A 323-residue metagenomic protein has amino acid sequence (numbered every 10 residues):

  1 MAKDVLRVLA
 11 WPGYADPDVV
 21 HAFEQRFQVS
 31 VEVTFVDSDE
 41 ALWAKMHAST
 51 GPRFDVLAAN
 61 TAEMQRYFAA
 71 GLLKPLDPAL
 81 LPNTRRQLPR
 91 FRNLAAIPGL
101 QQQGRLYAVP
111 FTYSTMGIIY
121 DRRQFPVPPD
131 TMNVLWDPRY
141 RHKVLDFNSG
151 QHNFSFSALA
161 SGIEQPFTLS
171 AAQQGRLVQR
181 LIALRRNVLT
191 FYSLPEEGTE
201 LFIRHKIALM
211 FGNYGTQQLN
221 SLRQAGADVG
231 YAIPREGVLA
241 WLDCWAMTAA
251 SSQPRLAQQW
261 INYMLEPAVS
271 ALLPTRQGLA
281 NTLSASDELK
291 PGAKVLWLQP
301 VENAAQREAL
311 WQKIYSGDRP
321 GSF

Functional and structural regions predicted by a protein language model:
M1-R66, E200: Early extracytoplasmic/lumenal segment of secretory-pathway proteins
H21, D39-P75, R86-Q103, Q217-A225: Pocket-flanking alpha-helical
M64, F68-L189, L194-L201: Extracytoplasmic ligand-binding site segments that recognize negatively charged/polar headgroups
K74-N83, A108, A227-L239, T248-A249: Short beta-strand->loop
G117-Q124, L159-G162, W241-L256, L272-L273: A bilobed periplasmic-binding-protein/Venus flytrap-type ligand-binding module shared by bacterial periplasmic
H142-S155, Y263-A285: Periplasmic-binding protein-like
Q174-L184, Y192, Y214, Q224-A246: Periplasmic-binding protein-like
V269-F323: C-terminal capping/gating helix-and-loop segments adjacent to ligand/active sites or protein-protein/ligand interfaces
